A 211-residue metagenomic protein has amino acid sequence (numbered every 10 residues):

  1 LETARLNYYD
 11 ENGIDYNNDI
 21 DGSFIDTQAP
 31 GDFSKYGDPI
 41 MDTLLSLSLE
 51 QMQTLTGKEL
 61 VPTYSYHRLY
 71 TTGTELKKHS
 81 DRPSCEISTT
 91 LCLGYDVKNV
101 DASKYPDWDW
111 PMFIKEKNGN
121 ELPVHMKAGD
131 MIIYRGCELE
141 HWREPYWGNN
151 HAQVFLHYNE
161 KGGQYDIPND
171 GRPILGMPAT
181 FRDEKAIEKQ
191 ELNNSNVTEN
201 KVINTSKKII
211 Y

Functional and structural regions predicted by a protein language model:
L1-T56: Non-heme Fe(II)/2-oxoglutarate
R5-Y9, A102, A186-L192: Long, compositionally biased, charged low-complexity segments
G57-Y66: A short coil-to-beta-strand element that immediately follows conserved catalytic motifs
T72-W142, N150-V154, E160-I174, P178: Catalytic core of non-heme Fe(II) oxygenases with the double-stranded beta-helix
N150-Y211: Double-stranded beta-helix
